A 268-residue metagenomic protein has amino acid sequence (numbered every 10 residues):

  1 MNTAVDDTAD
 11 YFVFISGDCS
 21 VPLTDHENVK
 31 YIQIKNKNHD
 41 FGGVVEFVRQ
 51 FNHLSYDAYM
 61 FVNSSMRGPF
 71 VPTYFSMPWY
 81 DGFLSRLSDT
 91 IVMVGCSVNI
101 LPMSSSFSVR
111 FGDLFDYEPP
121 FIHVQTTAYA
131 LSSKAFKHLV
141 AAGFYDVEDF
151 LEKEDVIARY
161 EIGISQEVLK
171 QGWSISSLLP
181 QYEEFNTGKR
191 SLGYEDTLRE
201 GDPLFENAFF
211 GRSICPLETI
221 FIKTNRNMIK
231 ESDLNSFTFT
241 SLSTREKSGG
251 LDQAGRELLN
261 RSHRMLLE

Functional and structural regions predicted by a protein language model:
M1-E268: ER/Golgi luminal nucleotide-sugar-dependent glycosyltransferases, focusing on the catalytic module
